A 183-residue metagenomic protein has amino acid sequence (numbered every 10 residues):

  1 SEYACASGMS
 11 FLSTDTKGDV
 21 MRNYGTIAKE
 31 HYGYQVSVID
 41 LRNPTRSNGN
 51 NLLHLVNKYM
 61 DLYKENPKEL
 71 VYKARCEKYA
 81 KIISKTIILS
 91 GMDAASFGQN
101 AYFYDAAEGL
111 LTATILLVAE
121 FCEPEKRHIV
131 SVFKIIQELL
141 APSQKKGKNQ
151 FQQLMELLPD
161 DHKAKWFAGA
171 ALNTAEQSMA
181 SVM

Functional and structural regions predicted by a protein language model:
E2-G109: Switch/coupling segment of Walker-type NTPase motor domains
A94-M183: Non-catalytic, charge-rich alpha-helical accessory subdomains
